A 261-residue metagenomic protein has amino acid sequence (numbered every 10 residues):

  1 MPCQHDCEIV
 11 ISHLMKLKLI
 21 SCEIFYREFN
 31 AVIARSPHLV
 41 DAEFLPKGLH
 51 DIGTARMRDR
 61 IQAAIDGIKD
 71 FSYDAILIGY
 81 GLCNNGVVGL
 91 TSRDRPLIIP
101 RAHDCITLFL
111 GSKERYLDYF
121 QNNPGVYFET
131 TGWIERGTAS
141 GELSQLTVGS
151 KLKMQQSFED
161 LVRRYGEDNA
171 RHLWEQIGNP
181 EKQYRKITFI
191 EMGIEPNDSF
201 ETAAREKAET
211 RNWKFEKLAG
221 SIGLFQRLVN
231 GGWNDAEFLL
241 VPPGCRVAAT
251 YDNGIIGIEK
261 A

Functional and structural regions predicted by a protein language model:
C3, C7, H13-S36: N-terminal basic/disordered segments at the start of proteins
I20-R27, I76-V88, H103-C105, W133-R136 (+2 more regions): Gly/Ser/Thr-rich loops at beta-strand to alpha-helix junctions that form or flank small-molecule/cofactor-binding
L39-A55, K217-S221: A short beta-strand-loop structural module common to alpha/beta enzyme folds
A55-G67: Glycine-rich, highly charged phosphate/nucleotide-binding loops
A64-Y116: N-terminal glycine-rich phosphate/adenylate-binding segment common to multiple enzyme folds
R95-L143: Long, charge-dense
N122-D198: A conserved mid-domain beta-alpha-beta active-site/ligand-binding segment of alpha/beta enzyme cores
E167-A261: Extended, basic/helix-rich recognition subdomains
